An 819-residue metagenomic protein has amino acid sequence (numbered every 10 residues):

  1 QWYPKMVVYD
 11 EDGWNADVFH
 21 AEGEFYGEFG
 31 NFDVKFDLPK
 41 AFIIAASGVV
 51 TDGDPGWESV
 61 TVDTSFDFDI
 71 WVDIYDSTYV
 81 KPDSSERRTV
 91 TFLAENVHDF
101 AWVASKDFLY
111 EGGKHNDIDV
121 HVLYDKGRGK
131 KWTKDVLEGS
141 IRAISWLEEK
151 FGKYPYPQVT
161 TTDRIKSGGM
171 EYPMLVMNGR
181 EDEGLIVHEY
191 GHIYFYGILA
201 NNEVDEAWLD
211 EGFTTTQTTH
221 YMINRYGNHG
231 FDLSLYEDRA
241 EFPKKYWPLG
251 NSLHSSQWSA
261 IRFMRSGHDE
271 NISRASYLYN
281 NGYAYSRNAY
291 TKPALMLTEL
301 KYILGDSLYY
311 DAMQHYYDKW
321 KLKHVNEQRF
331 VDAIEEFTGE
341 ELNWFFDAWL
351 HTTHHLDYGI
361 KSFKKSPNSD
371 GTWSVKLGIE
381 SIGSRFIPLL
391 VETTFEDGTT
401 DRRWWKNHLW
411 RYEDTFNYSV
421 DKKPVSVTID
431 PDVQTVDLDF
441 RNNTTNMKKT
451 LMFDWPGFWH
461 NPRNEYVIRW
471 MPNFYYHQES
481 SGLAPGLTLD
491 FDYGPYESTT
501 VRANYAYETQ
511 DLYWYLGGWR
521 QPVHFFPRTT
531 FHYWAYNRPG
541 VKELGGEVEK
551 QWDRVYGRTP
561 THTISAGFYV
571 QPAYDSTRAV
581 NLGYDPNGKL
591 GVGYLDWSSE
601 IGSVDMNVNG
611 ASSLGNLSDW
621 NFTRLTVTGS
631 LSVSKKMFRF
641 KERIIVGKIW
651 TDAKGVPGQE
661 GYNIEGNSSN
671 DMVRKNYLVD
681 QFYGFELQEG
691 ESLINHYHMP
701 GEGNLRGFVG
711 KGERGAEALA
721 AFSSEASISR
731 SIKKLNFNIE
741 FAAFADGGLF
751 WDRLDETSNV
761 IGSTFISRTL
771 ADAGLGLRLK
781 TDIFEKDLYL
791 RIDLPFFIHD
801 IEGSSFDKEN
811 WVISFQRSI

Functional and structural regions predicted by a protein language model:
M6-W14, A21-Y190, T216, N228: Hydrophobic helix-coil surface modules that form long, contiguous segments used for peptide/substrate interaction
A45-A46, L342-N343, L356-P431: Beta-strand-rich binding/interaction modules
F92, H121-L377, V427: Hydrophobic alpha-helical and helix-loop surface patches within well-folded domains that function as non-catalytic
I387-L389, D397-T399, W405-K406, D414-K423 (+4 more regions): Outer-membrane beta-barrel initiation region
F474-S480, F491-Y493, A503-T509, R520-P522 (+14 more regions): Transmembrane beta-strands of outer-membrane beta-barrel pores
Y505-K589, K641-F685, L790-D793, H799-E809: Outer-membrane beta-barrel translocator/channel fold
T563-G567, A579-K734, A743-F744, W751-L754 (+3 more regions): C-terminal outer-membrane beta-barrel translocator/porin domains of Gram-negative envelope proteins and their
G774-L775, D807-I819: Outer-membrane beta-barrel "beta-signal"
